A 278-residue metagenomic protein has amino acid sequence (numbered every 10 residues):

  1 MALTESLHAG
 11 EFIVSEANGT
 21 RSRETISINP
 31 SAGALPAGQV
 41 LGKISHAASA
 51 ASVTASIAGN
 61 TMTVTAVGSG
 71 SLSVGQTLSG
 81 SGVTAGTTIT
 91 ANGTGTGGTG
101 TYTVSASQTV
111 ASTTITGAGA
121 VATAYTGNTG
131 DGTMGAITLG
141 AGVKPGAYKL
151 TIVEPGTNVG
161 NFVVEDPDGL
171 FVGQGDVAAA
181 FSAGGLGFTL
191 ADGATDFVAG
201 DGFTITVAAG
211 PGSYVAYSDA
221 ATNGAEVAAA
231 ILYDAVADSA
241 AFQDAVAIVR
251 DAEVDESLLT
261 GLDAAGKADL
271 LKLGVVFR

Functional and structural regions predicted by a protein language model:
A2-A47, V143-K144, Q174-G175, A180 (+1 more regions): Glycine-anchored, exposed beta-strand/edge motif detector
E24, Q39, G100, G146-Y148 (+2 more regions): Structural beta-strand/beta-sheet cores of well-ordered domains, especially the beta-sheet scaffolds that support
E24-G33, T61-S71, V104-S107, T151-E154 (+3 more regions): A structural micro-motif recognizing beta-strand termini and the immediately following turn/loop segments
V40-K43, A55, Y148-E154, G187-T189 (+1 more regions): Broad, structure-driven detector of short, well-ordered beta-strand segments within folded domains
K43, G80, A91, G117 (+5 more regions): Hydrophobic side chains in beta-strands
A47-A48, S73, G119-V177, A252-D263: Extended beta-strand solenoid/passenger and fiber regions
A48-A122, D166-S213, D219: Small/polar beta-strand repeat architecture
L78, L139-A141, A221: Residues embedded in well-ordered secondary-structure elements
